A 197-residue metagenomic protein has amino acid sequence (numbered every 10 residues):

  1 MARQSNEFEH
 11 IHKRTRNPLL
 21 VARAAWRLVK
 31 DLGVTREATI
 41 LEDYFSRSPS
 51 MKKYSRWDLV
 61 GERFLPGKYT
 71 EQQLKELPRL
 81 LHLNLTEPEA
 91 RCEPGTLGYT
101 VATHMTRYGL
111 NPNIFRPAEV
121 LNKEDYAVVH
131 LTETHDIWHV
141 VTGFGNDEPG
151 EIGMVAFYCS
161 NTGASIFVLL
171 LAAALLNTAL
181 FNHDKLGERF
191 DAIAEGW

Functional and structural regions predicted by a protein language model:
R3-K53: Leu/Val/Ala/Ile-rich N-terminal alpha-helices, chiefly Sec-type signal peptides and the beginnings
I40-S50, Y54-W197: Core of folded catalytic or high-affinity ligand/protein-binding domains in predominantly eukaryotic proteins
